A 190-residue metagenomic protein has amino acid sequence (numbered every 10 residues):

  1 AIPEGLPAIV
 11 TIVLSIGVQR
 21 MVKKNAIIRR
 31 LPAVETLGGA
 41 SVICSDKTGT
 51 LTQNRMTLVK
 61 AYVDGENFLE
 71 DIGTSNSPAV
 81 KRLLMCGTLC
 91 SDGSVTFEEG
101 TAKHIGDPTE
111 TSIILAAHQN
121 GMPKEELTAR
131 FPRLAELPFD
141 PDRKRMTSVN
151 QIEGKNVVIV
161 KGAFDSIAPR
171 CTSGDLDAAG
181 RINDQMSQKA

Functional and structural regions predicted by a protein language model:
A1-A190: Conserved cytosolic headpiece of P-type ATPases
